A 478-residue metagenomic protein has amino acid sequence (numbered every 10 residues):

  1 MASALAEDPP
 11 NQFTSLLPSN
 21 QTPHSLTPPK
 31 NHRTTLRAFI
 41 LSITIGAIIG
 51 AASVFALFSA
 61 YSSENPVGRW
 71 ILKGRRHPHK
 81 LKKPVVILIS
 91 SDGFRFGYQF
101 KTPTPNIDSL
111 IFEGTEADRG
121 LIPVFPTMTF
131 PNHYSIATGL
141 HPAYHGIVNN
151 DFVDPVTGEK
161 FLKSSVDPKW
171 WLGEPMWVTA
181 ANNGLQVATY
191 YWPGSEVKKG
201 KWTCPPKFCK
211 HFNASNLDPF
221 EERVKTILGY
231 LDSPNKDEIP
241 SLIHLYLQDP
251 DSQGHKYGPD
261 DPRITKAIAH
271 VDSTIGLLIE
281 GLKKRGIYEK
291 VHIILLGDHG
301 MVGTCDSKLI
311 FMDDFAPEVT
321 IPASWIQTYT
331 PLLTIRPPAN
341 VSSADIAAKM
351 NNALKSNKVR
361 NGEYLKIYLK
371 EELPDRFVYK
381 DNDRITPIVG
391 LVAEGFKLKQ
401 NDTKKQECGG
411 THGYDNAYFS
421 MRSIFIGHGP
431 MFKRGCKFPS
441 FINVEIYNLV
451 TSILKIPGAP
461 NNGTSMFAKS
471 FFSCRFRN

Functional and structural regions predicted by a protein language model:
A2-G68, P126, G139-D261: His/Asp/Glu-rich, glycine-adjacent segments that coordinate divalent cations and/or stabilize oxyanion chemistry on
A2-L5, P9-H24, S59-E116: Active-site-proximal N-terminal segment of extracellular/periplasmic enzymes that hydrolyze or transfer
K82-I87, E113-A117, N183-A188, K236-I243 (+4 more regions): Loop/turn elements at helix/coil->beta-strand transitions in domains of secreted/extracellular proteins
L88, N106, H270-D313: Metal-dependent active-site segment of extracytoplasmic phospho-/sulfohydrolases and closely related
G97-Y144: Short, structured active-site-proximal loop/turn typified by the sulfatase FGly-forming signature C/S-X-P-X-R
R119-A137, Y191-K199, G463-K469: Short, solvent-exposed turn/loop segments enriched in Gly/Ser/Thr/Pro and often Arg
K290, H299-A344: Acidic/histidine-rich catalytic neighborhood
W325-K437, F441-L449: Active-site neighborhoods of enzymes that stabilize oxyanions during catalysis
